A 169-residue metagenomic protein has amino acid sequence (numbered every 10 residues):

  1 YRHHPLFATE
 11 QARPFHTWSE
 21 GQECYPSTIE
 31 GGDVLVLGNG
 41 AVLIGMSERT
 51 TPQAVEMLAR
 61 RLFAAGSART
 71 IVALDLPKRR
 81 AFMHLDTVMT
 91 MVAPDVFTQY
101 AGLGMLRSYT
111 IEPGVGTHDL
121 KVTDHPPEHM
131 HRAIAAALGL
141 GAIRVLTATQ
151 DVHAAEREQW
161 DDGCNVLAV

Functional and structural regions predicted by a protein language model:
Y1-V169: The feature marks the mature, well-folded catalytic cores of soluble enzymes
